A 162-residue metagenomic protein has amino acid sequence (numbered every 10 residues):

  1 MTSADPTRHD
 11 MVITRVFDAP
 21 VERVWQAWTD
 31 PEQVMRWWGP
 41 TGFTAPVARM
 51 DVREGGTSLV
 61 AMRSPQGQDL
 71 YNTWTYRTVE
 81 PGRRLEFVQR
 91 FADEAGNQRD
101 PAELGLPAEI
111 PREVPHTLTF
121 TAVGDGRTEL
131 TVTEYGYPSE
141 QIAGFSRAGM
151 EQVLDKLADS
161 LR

Functional and structural regions predicted by a protein language model:
M1-A45: Hydrophobic ligand-binding cavity/cleft-lining segments
D5-H9, V52, Q66-L70, A108-R112 (+1 more regions): A generic structural micro-feature
R8, Q26-T29, A48, V52 (+6 more regions): Charge-dense, helix-prone N-terminal extensions
R8-T14, V21, T57, Y71 (+3 more regions): Intrinsic-disorder/low-complexity, polar/charged segments enriched in Ser/Thr/Lys/Arg/Asp/Glu/Gln
V12, E32-Y71, T75: Short beta-edge strand/loop motif at the mouth of beta-sheet-based domains
R15, V47-A48, N72-T78, E113-A122: Hydrophobic/aromatic beta-strand elements that line small-molecule binding cavities or substrate pockets in beta-rich
V24, V34, S58, Y76 (+4 more regions): Hydrophobic pocket/interface hotspot
R83-Q89, G96-E151: Beta-strand/loop substructures that line and gate deep hydrophobic ligand-binding cavities in soluble
